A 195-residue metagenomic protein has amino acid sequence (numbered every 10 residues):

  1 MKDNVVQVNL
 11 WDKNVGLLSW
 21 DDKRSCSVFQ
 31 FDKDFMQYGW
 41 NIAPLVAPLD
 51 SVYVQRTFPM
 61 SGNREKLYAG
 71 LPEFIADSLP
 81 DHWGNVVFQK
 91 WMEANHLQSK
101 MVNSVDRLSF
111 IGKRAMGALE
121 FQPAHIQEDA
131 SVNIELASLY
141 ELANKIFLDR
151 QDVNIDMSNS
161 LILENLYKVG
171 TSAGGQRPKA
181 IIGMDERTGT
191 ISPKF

Functional and structural regions predicted by a protein language model:
M1-F195: Phosphate/dinucleotide-binding and metal-coordinating scaffold of catalytic cores in nucleotide-dependent enzymes
